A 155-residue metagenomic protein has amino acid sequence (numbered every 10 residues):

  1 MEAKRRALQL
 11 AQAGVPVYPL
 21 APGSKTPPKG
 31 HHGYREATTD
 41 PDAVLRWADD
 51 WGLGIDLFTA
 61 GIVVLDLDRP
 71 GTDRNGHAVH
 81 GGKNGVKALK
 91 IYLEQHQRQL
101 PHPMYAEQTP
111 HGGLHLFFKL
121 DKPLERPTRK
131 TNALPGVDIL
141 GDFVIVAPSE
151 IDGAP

Functional and structural regions predicted by a protein language model:
M1-P155: Conserved phosphate/metal-binding and DNA-contacting active-site motifs used in DNA phosphodiester-bond processing
